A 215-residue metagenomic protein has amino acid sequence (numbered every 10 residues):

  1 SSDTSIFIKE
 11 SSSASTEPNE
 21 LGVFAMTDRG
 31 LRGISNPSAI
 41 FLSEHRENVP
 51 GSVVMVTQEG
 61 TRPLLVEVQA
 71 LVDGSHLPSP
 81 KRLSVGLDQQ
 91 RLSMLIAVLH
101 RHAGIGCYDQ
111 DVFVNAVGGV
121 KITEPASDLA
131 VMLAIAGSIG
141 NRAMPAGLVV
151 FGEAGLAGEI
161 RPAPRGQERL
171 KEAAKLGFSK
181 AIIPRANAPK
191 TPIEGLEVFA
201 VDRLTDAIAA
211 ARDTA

Functional and structural regions predicted by a protein language model:
S1-A215: Peripheral, non-AAA+ core regions of ATP-driven protein-machinery
